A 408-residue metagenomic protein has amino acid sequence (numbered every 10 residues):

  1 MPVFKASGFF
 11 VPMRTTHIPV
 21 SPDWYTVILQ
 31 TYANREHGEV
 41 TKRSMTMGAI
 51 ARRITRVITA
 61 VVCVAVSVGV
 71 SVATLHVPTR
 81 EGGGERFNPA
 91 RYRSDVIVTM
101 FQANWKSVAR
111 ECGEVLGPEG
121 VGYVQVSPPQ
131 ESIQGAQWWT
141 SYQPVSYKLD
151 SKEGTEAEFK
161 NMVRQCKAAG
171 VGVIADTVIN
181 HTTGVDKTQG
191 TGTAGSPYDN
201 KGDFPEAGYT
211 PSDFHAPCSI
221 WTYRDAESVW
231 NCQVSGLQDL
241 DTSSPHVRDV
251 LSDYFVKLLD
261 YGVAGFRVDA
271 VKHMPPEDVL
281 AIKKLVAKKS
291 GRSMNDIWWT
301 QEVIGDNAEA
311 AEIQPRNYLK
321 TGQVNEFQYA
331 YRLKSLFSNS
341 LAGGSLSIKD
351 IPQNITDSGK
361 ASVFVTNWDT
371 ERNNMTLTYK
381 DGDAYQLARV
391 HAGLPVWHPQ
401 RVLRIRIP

Functional and structural regions predicted by a protein language model:
M1-F10: Positively charged N-terminal leader segments that act as targeting/secretion signals
R14-H17: Alpha-helix boundary/capping motif
I50-I58: Bacterial N-terminal signal peptides that target proteins for export
T59-S71: Hydrophobic membrane-insertion alpha-helices, especially the h-region of bacterial N-terminal signal peptides
L75-V98, E111-G117, V121-G122, P128-V145 (+5 more regions): Active-site-proximal helices and loops of the catalytic beta/alpha 8
R91-D95, S132-R164, D199-D241: Aromatic- and acidic-residue-enriched carbohydrate-binding clefts of CAZyme catalytic domains
P129, P205-V263, V271-V279, A287 (+1 more regions): Polysaccharide-binding and catalytic clefts of secreted carbohydrate-active enzymes
